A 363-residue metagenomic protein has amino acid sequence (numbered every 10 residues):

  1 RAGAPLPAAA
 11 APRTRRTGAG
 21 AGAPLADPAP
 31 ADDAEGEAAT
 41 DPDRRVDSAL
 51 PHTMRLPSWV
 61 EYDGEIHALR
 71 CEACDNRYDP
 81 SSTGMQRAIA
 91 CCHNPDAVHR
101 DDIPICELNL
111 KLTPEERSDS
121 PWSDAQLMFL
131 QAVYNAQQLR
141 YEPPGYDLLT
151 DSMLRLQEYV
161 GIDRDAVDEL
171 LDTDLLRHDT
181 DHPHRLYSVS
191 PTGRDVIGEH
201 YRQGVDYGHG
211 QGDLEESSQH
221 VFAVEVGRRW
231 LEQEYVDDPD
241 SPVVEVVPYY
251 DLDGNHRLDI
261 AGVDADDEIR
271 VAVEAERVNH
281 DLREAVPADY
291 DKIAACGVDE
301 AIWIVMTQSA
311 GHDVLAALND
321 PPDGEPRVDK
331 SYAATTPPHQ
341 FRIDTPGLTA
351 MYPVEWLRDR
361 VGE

Functional and structural regions predicted by a protein language model:
P7, R16, G20-L50, R55-R70 (+4 more regions): Non-catalytic C-terminal interaction segments of nucleic acid-processing enzymes
G64, D96, E107-Y159: Short amphipathic alpha-helical interface segments
E72-D75, C91-N94, T180: Short, cysteine/histidine-rich loop/knuckle motifs that typically chelate Zn2+
G84, R155-H184: Short amphipathic alpha-helical interaction segments
R177-R202: Accessory beta->alpha helical hairpin/"wing" motif in late/C-terminal subdomains of nucleic-acid enzymes
D206-E225, D251-D253: A short, highly charged nucleic-acid-interacting micro-segment common to nuclease and nuclease-linked defense proteins
E232-A272, E276-R283, P346, D359: Active-site metal-binding core of divalent-cation-utilizing nuclease and nuclease-like domains
R270-A272, E276-A334: Catalytic cores of nucleic-acid endonucleases
